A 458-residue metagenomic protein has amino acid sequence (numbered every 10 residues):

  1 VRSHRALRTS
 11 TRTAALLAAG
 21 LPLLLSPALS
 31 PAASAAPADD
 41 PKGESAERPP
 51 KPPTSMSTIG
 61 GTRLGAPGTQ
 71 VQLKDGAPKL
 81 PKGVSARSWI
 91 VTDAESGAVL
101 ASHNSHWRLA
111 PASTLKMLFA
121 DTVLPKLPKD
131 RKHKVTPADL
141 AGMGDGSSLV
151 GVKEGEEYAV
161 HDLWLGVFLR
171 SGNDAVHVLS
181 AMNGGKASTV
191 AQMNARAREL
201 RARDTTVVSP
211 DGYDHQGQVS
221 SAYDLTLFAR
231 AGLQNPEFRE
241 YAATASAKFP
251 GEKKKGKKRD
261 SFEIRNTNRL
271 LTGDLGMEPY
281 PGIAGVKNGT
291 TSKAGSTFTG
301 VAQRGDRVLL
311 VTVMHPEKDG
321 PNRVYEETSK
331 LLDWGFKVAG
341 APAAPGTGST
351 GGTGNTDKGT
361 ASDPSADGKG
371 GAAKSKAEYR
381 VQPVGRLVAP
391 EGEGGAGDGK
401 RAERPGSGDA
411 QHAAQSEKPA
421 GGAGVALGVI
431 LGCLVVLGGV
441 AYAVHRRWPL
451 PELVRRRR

Functional and structural regions predicted by a protein language model:
R2-T13, L17-Y223, L227-R230, P236: Active-site-adjacent loops and short helices of periplasmic peptidoglycan-processing enzymes
D214-V219, D224, A229-R458: Domain-terminus/edge residues, biased toward the C-terminal soluble/receptor-binding domains of extracytoplasmic
